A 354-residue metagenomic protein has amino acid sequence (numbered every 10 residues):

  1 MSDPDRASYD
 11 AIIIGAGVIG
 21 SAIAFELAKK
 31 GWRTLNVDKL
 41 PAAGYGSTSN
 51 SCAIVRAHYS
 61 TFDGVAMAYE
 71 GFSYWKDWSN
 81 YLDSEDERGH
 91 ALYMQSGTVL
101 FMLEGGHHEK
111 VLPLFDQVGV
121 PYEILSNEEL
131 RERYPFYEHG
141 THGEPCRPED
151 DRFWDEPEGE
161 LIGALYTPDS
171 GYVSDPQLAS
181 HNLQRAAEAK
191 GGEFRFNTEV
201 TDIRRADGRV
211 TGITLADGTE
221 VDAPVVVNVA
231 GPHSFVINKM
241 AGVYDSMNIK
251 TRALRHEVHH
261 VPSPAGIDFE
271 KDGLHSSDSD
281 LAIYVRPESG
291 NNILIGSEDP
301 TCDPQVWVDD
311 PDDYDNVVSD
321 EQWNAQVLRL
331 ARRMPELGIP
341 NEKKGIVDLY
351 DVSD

Functional and structural regions predicted by a protein language model:
D3-I19, L35: Beta1/beta-strand and adjacent pyrophosphate-binding region of the FAD-binding site in flavoprotein oxidoreductases
A7-Y9, L215-V225: Core beta-strand elements of the Rossmann-like FAD/NAD(P) dinucleotide-binding domain in flavoenzyme oxidoreductases
A16, L103, A230-G231: Glycine-rich, N-terminal phosphate-binding loop of Rossmann-like dinucleotide-binding domains
I19, A42, H233: Conserved Rossmann-like nucleotide-cofactor binding loop
F25-K29, R33, A53, D77 (+4 more regions): Active-site substrate-recognition segment that forms the wall of the catalytic cavity or substrate channel
A28-T48: Glycine-rich FAD pyrophosphate-binding loop
C52-D150, A282-Y284: Dinucleotide-binding Rossmann-like beta1-alpha1 core, especially the glycine-rich loop that anchors the ADP
L103-K190, R195-F196, D202-R209: Flavin (FAD/FMN) cofactor-binding and adjacent substrate-gating region of FAD-dependent oxidoreductase domains
